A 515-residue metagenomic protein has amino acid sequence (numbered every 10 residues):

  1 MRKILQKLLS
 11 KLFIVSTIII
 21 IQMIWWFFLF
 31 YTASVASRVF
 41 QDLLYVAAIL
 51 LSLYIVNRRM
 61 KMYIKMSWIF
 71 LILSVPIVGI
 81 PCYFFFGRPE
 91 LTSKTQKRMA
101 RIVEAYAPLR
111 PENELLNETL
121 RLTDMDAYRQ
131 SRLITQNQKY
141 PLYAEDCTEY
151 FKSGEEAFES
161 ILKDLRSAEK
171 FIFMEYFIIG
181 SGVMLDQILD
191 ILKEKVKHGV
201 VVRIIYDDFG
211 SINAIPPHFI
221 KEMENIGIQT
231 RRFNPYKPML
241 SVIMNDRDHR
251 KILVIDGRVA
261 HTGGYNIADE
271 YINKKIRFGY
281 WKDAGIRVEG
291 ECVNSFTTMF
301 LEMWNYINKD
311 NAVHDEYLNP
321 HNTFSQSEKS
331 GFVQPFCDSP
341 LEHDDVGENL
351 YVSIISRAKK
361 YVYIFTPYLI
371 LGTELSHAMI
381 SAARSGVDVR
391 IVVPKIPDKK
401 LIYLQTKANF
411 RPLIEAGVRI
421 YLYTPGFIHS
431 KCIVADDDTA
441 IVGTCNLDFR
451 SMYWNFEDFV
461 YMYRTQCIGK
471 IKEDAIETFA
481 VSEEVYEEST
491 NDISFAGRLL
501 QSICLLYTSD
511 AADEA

Functional and structural regions predicted by a protein language model:
M1-N349, S353, R357, S381 (+7 more regions): N-terminal localization/anchoring segments of enzymes in phospholipid and broader phosphate metabolism
V201-V202, D388-R390: Residues at the starts of beta-strands that form the adenosine-phosphate
Y206, T366, V393: Short beta-strand/turn micro-motifs composed of small residues that flank or help shape donor/cofactor-binding pockets
F365-T366, Y423, V442-G443: Thr-Gly-centered strand-to-loop micro-motif
Y368-V387: Helical hairpin unit composed of two closely spaced alpha helices linked by a short loop
E374-H377, I391-V393, D398-E415: Extended hydrophobic/aromatic segments used for targeting, binding, or gating
